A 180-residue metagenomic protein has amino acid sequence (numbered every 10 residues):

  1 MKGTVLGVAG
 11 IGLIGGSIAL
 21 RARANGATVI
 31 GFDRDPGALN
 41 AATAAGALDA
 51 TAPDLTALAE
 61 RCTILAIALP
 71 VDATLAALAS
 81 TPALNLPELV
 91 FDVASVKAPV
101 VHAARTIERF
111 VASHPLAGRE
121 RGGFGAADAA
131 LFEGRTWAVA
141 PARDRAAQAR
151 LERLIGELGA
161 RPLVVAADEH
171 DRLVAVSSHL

Functional and structural regions predicted by a protein language model:
M1-A59: NAD(P)+-binding Rossmann beta1-loop-alpha1 motif at the extreme N-terminus of oxidoreductases
K2-V5, P87, G134: Phosphate-coordination loops involved in phosphoryl transfer and adenosine-cofactor binding
V5, T28, R109, T136 (+1 more regions): Residues at the starts of beta-strands that form the adenosine-phosphate
G7-V8, I67, V139: Hydrophobic Val/Ile/Leu positions in short beta-strands of Rossmann-like dinucleotide-binding domains
R34, L69, V93-S95: Short beta->alpha hinge that forms the Motif I/post-I loop of the SAM-binding pocket
L55-L89: Rossmann-like NAD(P)-binding element
A76-A126: Rossmann-like NAD(P)(H) cofactor-binding subdomain of soluble oxidoreductases
A129-L180: Internal alpha-helical scaffold of NAD(P)-dependent oxidoreductase catalytic cores
